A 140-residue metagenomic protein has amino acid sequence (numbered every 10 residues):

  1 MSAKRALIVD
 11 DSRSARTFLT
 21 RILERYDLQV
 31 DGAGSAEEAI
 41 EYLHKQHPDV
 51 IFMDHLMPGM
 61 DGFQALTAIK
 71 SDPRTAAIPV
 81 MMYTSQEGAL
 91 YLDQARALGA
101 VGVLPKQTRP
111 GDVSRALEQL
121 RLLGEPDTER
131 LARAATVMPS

Functional and structural regions predicted by a protein language model:
R13-D31: Two-component/phosphorelay signaling modules centered on CheY-like receiver
A33-E37: Conserved Asp/Asn-Gly motif in the active-site loop of CheY-like receiver
Q46-F52: Active-site beta3 strand of CheY-like receiver
M57: Receiver (REC) domain active-site loop signature in two-component systems and cognate sites in sensor histidine kinases
T108-E118: C-terminal output helix
G124-S140: CheY-like receiver
